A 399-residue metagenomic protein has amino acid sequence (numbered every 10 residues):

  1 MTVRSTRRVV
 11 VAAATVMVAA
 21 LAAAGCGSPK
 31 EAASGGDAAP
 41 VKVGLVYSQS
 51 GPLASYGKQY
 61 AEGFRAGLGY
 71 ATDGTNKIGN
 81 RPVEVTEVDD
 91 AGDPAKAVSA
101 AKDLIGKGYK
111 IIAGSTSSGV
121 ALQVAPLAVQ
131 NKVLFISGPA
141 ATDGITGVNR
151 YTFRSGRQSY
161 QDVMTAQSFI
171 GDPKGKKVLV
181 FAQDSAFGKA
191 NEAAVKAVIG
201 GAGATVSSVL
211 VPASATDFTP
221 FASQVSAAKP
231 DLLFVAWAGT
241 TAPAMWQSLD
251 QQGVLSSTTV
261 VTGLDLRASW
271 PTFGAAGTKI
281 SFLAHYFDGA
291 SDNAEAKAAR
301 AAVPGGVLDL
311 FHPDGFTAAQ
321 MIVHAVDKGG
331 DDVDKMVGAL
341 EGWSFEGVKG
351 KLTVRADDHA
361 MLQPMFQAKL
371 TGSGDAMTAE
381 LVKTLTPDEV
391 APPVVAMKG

Functional and structural regions predicted by a protein language model:
M1-K42, K398-G399: Short, low-complexity disordered leader/linker segments with a strong preference for bacterial N-terminal type II
A33-G67, T75, T86-A95, T116-G119 (+2 more regions): Extracytoplasmic "Venus flytrap"
L45, L104-T116, I136-G138, K177-A182 (+4 more regions): Periplasmic-binding protein-like
Y56-G74, K96, F135, D162-T165 (+2 more regions): Short, solvent-exposed amphipathic alpha-helices that sit in or adjacent to ligand/effector-binding or catalytic
Q59-Y60, Y70, G74-T146, S155 (+2 more regions): Beta-alpha junction/loop-to-helix N-cap segments that form part of ligand/metal-binding clefts
S99, T142-G144, R150-Q252, D288-A294: Extracellular/periplasmic Venus flytrap/periplasmic-binding protein
S248-A319, V326-G330, T384-K398: Extracellular/periplasmic periplasmic-binding protein-like sensory domains
V303-D309, V323-E380: Segments of small-molecule ligand-sensing domains
